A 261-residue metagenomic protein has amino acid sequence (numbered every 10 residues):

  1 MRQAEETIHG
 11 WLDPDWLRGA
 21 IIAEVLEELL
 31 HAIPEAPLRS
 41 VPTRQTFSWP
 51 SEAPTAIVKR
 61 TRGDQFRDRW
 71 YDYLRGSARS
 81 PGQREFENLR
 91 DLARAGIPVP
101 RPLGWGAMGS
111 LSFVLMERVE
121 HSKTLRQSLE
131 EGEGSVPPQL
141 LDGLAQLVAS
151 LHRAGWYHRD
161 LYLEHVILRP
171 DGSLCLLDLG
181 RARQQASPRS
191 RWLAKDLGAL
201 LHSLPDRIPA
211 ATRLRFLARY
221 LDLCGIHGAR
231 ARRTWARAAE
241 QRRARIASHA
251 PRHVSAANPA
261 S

Functional and structural regions predicted by a protein language model:
M1-P37: Juxta-kinase regulatory segment immediately upstream of eukaryotic protein kinase catalytic domains
A23-K123, Q146-A154: Conserved ATP-binding subdomain of kinase catalytic cores across diverse folds
E120, L163, R181: Short, glycine/acidic-enriched loop or turn micro-motifs at the edges of active sites
T124-E133: AlphaC helix of the protein kinase catalytic domain
V136-L147: Conserved alphaE helix
G155, D160, D178: Conserved catalytic-loop position in the HRD/HxD motif
L161-L168: Hydrophobic residue at the +6 position relative to the catalytic HRD Asp in the kinase catalytic loop
C175-P251: C-lobe/activation-segment region of protein kinase-like
